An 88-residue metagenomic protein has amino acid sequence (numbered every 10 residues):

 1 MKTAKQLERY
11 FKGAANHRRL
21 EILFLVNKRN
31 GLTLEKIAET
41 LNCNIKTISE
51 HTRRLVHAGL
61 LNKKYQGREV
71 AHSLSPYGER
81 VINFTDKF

Functional and structural regions predicted by a protein language model:
M1-L20: Short alpha-helical segments that sit at the start of domains
T3, F11, K28, V70-F88: Conserved segment of winged-helix/HTH DNA-binding domains
H17, R29-T33: Short capping segments at the starts of secondary-structure elements
L20-F24, R80: Pre-recognition alpha-helix immediately N-terminal to the DNA-recognition helix within helix-turn-helix or winged-helix
K36-E39: A short acidic, leucine-rich amphipathic alpha-helix
T52-R53: Short, hydrophobic-biased segments on the C-terminal half of alpha helices that form "recognition helices"
H57-G67, S73: Beta-hairpin "wing" of winged helix-turn-helix
